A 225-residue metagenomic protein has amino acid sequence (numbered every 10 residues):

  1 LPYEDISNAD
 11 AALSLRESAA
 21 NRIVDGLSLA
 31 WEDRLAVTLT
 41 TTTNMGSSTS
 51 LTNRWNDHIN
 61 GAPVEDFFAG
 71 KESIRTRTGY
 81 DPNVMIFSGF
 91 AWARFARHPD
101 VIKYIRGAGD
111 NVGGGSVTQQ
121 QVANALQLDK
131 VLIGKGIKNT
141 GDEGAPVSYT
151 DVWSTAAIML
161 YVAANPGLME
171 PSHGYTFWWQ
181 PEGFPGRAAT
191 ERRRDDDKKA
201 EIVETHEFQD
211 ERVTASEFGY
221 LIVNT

Functional and structural regions predicted by a protein language model:
L1-I6, A30, F90, G136 (+2 more regions): Generic structural motif
Y3-N83, G89-G107, N224-T225: Alpha-helical scaffold segments that mediate packing/assembly in large oligomeric complexes
D10, S14-L15, T52-A62, I102-T225: Sequence/fold signature of self-assembling virion shell proteins
